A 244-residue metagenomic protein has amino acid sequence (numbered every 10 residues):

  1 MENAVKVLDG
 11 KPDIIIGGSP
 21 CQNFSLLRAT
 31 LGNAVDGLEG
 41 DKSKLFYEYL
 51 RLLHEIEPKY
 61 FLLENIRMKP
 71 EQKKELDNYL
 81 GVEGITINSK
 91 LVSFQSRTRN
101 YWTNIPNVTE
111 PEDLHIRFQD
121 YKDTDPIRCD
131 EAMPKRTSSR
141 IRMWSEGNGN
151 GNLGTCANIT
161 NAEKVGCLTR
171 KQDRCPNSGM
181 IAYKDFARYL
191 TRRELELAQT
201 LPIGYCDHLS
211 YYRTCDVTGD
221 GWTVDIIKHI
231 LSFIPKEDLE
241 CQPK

Functional and structural regions predicted by a protein language model:
N3-I14, C21-C175, M180-Y189, E194: Class I S-adenosyl-L-methionine
P12-I14, G18, L45-Y49, Q199 (+2 more regions): Catalytic phosphate/metal-binding cores of nucleic-acid and nucleotide-processing enzymes, i.e., regions that mediate
G18, R170, R192-H208: Glycine-rich, acidic and aromatic/proline-enriched surface loops and short helix-turn segments that act as binding
R28-L31, G204-Y212: Short glycine/proline-rich turn/loop motifs
A187, C215-D216: Residue-level signal for helical boundary/lining positions with a hydrophobic bias
L231-Q242: Short, hydrophobic alpha-helical segments
